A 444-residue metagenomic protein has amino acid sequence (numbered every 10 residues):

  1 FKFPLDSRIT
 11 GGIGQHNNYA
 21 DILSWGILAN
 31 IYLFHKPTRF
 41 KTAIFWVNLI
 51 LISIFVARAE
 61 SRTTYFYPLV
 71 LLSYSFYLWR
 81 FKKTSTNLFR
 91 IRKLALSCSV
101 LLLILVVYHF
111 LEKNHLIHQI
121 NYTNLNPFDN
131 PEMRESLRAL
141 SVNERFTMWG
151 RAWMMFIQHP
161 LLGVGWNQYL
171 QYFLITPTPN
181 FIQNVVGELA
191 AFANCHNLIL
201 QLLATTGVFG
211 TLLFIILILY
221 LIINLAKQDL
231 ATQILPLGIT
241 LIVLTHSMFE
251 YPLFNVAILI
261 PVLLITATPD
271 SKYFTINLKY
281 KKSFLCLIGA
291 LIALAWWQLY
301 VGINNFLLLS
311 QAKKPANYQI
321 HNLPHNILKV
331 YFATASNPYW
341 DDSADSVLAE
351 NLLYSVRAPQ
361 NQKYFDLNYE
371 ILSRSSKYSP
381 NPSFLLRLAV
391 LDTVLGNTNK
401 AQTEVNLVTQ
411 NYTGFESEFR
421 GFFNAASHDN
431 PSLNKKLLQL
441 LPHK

Functional and structural regions predicted by a protein language model:
F1-L5, G11-V107, F214-Y220, N224-A226 (+1 more regions): Alpha-helical transmembrane segments of multi-pass inner-membrane proteins
K2-T10, I117-E144, M148-Q158, W166-A204: Interfacial juxtamembrane loops and adjacent helix segments that form the catalytic/substrate-binding surfaces
I9-G26, T63, N194-L198, L203-F209 (+1 more regions): Membrane-interface micro-motifs in multi-pass membrane enzymes
L28-A29, P68-S75, A231-L285: Transmembrane alpha-helices of multi-pass inner-membrane enzymes
R58, T64, F76-S136, M148 (+2 more regions): A membrane-periplasm/extracellular boundary helix in multi-pass inner-membrane enzymes that assemble envelope glycans
A231, L264-N326, K444: A juxtamembrane structural motif centered on a specific transmembrane helix
Q298-P380, L388: Membrane-interface segments at or immediately adjacent to transmembrane helices that form the boundary between
S383-F384, N411-N424: Boundary/linker segments of alpha-helical solenoid repeat arrays
